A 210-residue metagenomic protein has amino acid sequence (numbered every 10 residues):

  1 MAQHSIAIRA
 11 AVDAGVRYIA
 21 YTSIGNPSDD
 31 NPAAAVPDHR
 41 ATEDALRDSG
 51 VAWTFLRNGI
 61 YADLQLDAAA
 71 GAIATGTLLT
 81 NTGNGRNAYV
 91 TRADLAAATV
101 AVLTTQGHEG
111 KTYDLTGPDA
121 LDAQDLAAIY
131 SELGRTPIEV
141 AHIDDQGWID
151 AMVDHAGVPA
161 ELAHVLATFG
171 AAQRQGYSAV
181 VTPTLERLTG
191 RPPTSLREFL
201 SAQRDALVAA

Functional and structural regions predicted by a protein language model:
M1-Q3: Glycine-rich anion/phosphate-binding loops
S5, R9-Y18, I24-Q146, D150-A151 (+3 more regions): Oxidoreductase cofactor-interface core, primarily capturing Rossmann-like NAD(P)-dependent enzymes
S23-I24, P192: Catalytic nucleophile serine of serine hydrolases, specifically the conserved "nucleophile elbow" pentapeptide
D145-A210: A hydrophobic C-terminal alpha-helical subdomain
